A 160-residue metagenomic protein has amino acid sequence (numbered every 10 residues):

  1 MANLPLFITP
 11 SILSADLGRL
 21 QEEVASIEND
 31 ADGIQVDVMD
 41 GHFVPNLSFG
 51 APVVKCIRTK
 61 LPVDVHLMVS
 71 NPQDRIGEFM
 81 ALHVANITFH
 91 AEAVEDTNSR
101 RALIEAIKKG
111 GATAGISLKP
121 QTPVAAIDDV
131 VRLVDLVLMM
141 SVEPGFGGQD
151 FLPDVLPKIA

Functional and structural regions predicted by a protein language model:
M1-T88, A93-K109, T113-A114, A125-V134 (+2 more regions): Conserved N-terminal beta1-alpha1 strand-loop-helix module at the mouth
I116-L118: Short loop/edge segments at beta-strand edges and connector loops that shape dinucleotide/nucleotide cofactor-binding
